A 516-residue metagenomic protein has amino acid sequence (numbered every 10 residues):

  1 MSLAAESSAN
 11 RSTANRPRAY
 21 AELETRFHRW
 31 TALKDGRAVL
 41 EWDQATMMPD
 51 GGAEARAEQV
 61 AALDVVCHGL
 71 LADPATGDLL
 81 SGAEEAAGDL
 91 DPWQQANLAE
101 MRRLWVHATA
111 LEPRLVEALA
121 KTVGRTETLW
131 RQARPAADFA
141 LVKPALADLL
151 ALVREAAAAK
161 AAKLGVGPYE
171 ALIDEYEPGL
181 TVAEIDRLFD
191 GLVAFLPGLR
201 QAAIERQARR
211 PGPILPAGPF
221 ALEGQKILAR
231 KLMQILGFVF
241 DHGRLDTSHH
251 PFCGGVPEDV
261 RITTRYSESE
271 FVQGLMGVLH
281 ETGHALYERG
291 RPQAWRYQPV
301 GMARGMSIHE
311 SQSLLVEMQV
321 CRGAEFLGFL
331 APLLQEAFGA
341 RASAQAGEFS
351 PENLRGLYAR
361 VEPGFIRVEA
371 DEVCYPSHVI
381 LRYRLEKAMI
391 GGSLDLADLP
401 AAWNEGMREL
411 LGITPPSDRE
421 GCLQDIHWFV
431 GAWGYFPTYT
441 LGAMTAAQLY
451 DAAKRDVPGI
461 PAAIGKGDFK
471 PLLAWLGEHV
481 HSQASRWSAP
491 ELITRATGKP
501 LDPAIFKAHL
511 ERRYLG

Functional and structural regions predicted by a protein language model:
S2-P178, E511-L515: A well-structured
L3-S8, A38-E41, G51, A55 (+3 more regions): C-terminal, non-catalytic "cap/extension" segments appended to globular domains
L23, A161, H280, S313 (+3 more regions): Divalent metal-coordination and catalytic microenvironments
L23, Q273-Q293, E310-E317: Active-site recognition of the HExxH zinc-binding catalytic motif
A55, L115-A118, A145-D148, L188 (+12 more regions): Secondary-structure capping and boundary motifs in well-ordered enzyme cores
L119-F271: Contiguous, non-catalytic segments that form substrate-binding/exosite surfaces or channel walls
Q132-A140, G179, L199-P213, P292-P299 (+3 more regions): Inter-helical turn/loop segments and adjacent helix faces that build the functional surface of alpha-helical bundle
R322-V430: Long, amphipathic alpha-helical stalk/connector segments used for oligomerization, subunit docking, or mechanical
